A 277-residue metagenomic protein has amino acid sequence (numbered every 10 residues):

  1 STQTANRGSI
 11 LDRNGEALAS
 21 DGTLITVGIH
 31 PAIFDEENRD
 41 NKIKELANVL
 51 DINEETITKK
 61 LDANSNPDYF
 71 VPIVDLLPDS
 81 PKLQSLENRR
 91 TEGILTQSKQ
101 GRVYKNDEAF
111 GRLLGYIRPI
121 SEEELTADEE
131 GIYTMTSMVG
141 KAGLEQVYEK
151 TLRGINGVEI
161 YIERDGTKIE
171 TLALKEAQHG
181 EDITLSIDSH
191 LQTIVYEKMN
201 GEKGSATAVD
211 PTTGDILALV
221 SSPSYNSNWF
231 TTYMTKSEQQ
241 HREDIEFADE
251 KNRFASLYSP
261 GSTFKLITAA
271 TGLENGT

Functional and structural regions predicted by a protein language model:
S1-S205, V220, S224-N252, L257: Extracytoplasmic/periplasmic proteins that interact with beta-lactams or build/remodel peptidoglycan
G15, A269-G272: Hydrophobic alpha-helical segments that mediate membrane insertion or helix-helix packing
E197, T271-E274: Charged/polar positions on well-ordered alpha helices
A206-P211: Short hydrophobic alpha-helical segments used for membrane anchoring or interfacial signaling
L217: Extracellular/periplasmic solute-recognition and catalytic clefts
S227-T231, F264, L273-T277: Short, well-structured active-site flanking segments
G261-A269: Active/ligand-binding-proximal structured segments within catalytic/core domains that scaffold catalytic residues
